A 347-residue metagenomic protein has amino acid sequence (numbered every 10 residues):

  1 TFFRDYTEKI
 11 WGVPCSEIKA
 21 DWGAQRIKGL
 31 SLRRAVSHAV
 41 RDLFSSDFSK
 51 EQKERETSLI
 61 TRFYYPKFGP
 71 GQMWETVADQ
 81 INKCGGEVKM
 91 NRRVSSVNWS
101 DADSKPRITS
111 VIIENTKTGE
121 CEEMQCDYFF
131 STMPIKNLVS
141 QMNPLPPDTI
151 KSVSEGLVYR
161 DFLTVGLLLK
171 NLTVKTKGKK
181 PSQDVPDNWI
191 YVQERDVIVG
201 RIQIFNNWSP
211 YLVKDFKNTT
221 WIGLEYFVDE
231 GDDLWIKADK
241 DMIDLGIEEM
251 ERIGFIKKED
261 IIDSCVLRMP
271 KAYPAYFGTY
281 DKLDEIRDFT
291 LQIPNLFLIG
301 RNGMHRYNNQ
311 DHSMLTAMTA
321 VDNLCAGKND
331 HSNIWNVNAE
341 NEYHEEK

Functional and structural regions predicted by a protein language model:
T1-F3, S16-I18, I150-S154, F255-D263: Short, surface-exposed acidic
T1-W99, D103-P106, Q125: Active-site/ligand-binding neighborhood in enzyme catalytic cores
P66, M90-F255, K282, F289 (+1 more regions): Mid-domain catalytic core of redox enzymes that form a hydrophobic substrate pocket/lid adjacent to a catalytic redox
P66, P70, W74, D239 (+2 more regions): Generic structural signal for well-ordered, non-membrane alpha-helical segments in soluble metabolic enzymes
V88-M90, V94, I261-S264, L296: Generic structural signal for residues in well-ordered beta-strands
D101, C265-L267, F277-K347: C-terminal lid/capping helical subdomain adjacent to the catalytic/cofactor pocket in oxidative enzymes
